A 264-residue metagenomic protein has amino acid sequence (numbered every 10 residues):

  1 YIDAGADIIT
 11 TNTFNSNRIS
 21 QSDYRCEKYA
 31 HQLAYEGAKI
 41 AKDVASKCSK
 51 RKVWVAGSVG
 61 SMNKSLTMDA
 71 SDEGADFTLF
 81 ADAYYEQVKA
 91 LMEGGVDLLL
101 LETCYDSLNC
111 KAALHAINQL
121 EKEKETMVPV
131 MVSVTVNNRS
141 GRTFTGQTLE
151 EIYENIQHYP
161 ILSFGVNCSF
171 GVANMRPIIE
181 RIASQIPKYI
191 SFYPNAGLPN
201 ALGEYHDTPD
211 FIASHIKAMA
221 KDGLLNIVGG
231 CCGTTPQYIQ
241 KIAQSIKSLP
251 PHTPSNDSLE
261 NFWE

Functional and structural regions predicted by a protein language model:
I2-E264: Domain-level signal for soluble alpha/beta catalytic cores
